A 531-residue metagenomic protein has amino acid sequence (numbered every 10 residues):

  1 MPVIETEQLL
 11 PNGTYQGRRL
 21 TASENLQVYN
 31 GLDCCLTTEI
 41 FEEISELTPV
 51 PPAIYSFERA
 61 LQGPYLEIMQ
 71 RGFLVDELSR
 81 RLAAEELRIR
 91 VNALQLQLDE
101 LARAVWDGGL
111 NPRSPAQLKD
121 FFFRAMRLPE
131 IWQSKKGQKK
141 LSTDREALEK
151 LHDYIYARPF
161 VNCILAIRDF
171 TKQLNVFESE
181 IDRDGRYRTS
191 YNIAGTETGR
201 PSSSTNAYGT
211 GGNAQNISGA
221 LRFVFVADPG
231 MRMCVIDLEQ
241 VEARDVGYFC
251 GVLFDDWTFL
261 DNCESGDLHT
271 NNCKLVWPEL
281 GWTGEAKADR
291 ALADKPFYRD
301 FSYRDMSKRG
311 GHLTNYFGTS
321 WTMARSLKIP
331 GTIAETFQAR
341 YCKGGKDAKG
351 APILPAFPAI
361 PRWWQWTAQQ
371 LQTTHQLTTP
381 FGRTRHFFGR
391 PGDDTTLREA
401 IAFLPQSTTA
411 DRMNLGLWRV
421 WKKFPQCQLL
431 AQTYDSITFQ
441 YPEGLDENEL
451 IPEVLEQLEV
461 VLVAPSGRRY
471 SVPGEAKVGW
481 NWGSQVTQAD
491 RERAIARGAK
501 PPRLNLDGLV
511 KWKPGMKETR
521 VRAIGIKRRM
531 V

Functional and structural regions predicted by a protein language model:
M1-G219, V226-R232, E239-E242, S320 (+5 more regions): Conserved "right-hand" nucleotidyltransferase catalytic core of DNA-directed polymerases
G108-F297, W366-I437, G444, I451-V460 (+3 more regions): Acidic, glycine-rich two-metal-ion catalytic cores of nucleic acid-processing enzymes
P112-R113, K119-D120, V276, S471-T487: Short, conserved secondary-structure transition motifs
D256, N262, F337, G350 (+1 more regions): Interdomain boundary/hinge elements
D305-Y316: Short, amphipathic alpha-helical "recognition" segments used to contact nucleic acids or chromatin
G344-G345, L455-S466: A common structural junction motif
Q426-Q432, S466-P473: Flexible, glycine/charged-enriched surface loops at secondary-structure junctions
W482-V531: Acidic, low-complexity intrinsically disordered tails
